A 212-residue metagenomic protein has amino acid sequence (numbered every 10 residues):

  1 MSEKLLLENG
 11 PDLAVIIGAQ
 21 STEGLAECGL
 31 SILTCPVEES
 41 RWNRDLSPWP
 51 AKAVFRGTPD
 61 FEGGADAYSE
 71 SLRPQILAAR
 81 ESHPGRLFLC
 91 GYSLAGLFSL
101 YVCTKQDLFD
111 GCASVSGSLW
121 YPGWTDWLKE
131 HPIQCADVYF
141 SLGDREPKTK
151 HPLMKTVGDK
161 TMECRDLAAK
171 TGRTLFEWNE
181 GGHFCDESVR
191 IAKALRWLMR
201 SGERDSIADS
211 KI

Functional and structural regions predicted by a protein language model:
S2-E3, E8-S82: Serine-hydrolase catalytic machinery in alpha/beta-hydrolase-like enzymes
P11-V15, L30-L33, C112, A136-F140 (+1 more regions): Hydrophobic beta-strand segments of well-ordered beta-sheets in folded domains
I16-A19, S116, L142: The conserved beta1-alpha1 loop
C90-A95, S99: Gly/Ala-rich beta-loop-alpha elbow adjacent to hydrolase catalytic centers
Y101-K105: Active-site signature of alpha/beta-hydrolase-fold catalytic machinery across serine- and Asp/Cys-nucleophile hydrolases
L108-W120: A conserved short beta-strand
S118-L198: The feature captures the conserved acid-bearing segment of alpha/beta-hydrolase catalytic domains
R190-I212: Catalytic active-site module of serine/aspartate enzymes centered on a nucleophile-bearing elbow/loop
